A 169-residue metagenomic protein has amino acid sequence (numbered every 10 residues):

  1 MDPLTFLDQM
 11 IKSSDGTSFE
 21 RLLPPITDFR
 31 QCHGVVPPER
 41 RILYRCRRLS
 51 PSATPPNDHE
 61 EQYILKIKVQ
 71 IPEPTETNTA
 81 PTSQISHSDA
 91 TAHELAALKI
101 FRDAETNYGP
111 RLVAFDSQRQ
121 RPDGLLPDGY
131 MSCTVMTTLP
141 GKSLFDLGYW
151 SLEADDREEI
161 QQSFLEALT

Functional and structural regions predicted by a protein language model:
D2-D103: ATP-binding glycine-rich loop module of kinase domains
P72-T75, H87-D89, K99-R102, N107-I160: Conserved structural core of kinase catalytic domains
L168-T169: Protein kinase catalytic-loop region centered on the HRD/HxD motif
